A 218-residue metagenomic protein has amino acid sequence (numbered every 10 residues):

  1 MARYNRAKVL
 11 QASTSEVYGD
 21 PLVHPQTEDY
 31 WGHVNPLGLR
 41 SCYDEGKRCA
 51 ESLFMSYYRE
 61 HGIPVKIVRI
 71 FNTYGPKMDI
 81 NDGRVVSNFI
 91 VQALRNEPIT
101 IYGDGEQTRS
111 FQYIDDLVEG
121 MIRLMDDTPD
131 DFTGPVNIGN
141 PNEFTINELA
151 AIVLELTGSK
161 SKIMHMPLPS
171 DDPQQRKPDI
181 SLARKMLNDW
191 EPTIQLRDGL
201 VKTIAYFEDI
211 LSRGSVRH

Functional and structural regions predicted by a protein language model:
M1-T73, A93, V118-M121, M125 (+2 more regions): N-terminal Rossmann-like NAD(P)+-binding domain of SDR-like oxidoreductases, especially those catalyzing
P21, R40, K77-D79, V85 (+3 more regions): Gly/Ser/Thr-rich beta-alpha loop segments that engage phosphate groups in nucleotides
P21-H24, D79-N81, L149-A150, Q175-K177: Short aromatic-enriched loop/helix-cap "lid" or pocket-rim segments at secondary-structure transitions that line
H24-Q26, M78, I101, I163: Short clusters of hydrophobic/aromatic residues that line enzyme substrate/ligand-binding pockets
T27-D29, R84-V85, S181-L182: Short, hinge-like loop/turn segments at secondary-structure boundaries
N35, L39-R48, D79, G83-R84 (+2 more regions): Short-chain dehydrogenase/reductase
N72, V91-H218: C-terminal substrate-binding subdomain of Rossmann-fold SDR/epimerase-dehydratase oxidoreductases
